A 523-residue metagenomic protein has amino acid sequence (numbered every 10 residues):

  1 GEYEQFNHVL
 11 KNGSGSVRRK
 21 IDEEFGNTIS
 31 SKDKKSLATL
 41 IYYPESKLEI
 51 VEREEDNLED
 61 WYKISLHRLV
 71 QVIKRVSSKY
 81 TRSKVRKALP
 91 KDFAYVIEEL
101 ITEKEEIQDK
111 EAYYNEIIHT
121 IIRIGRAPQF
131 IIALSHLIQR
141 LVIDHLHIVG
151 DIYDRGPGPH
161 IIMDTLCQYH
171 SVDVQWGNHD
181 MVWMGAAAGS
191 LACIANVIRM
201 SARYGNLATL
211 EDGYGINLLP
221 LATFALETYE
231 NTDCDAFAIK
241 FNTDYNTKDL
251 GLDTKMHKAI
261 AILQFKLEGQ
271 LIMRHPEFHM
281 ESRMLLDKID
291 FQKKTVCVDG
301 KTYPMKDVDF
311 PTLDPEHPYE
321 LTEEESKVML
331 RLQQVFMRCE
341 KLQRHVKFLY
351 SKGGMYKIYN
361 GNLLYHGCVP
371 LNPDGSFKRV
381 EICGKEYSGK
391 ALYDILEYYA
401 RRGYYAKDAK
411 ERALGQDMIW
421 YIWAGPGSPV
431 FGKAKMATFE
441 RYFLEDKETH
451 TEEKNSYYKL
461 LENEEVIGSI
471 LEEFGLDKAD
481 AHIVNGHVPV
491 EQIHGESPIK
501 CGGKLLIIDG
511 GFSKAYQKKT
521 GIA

Functional and structural regions predicted by a protein language model:
G1-A523: Feature recognizes metal-dependent phosphohydrolase scaffolds
